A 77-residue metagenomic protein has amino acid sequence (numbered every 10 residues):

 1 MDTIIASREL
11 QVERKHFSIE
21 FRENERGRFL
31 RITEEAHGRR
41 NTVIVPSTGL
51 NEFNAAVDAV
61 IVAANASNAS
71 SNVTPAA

Functional and structural regions predicted by a protein language model:
M1-A77: Positively charged, low-complexity terminal tracts and the immediately adjacent first secondary-structure elements
